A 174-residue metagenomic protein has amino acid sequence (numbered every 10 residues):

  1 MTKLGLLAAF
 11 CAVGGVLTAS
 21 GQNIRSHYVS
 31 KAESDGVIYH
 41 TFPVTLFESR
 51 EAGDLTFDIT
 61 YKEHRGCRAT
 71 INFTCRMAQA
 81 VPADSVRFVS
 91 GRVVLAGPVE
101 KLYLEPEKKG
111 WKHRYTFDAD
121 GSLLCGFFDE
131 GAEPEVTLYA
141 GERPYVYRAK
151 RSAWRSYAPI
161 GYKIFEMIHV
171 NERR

Functional and structural regions predicted by a protein language model:
M1: Catalytic cores of phosphodiester-bond-cleaving enzymes
L4-G15: Sec-dependent N-terminal signal peptides
V16-G21: Sec/Tat signal peptide C-region and signal peptidase I cleavage site
Q22-A80: An ectodomain-focused feature that recognizes extracytoplasmic/extracellular
A32, R87-F88, L138: Short aromatic-centered micro-motifs
Y61-R65, C75-Q79, S90-R92, A119-L123 (+1 more regions): Beta-strand elements of well-folded, non-transmembrane domains
N72-L102: Mid-length scaffold segments of soluble, non-membrane domains
V94-R174: Internal interaction segment
